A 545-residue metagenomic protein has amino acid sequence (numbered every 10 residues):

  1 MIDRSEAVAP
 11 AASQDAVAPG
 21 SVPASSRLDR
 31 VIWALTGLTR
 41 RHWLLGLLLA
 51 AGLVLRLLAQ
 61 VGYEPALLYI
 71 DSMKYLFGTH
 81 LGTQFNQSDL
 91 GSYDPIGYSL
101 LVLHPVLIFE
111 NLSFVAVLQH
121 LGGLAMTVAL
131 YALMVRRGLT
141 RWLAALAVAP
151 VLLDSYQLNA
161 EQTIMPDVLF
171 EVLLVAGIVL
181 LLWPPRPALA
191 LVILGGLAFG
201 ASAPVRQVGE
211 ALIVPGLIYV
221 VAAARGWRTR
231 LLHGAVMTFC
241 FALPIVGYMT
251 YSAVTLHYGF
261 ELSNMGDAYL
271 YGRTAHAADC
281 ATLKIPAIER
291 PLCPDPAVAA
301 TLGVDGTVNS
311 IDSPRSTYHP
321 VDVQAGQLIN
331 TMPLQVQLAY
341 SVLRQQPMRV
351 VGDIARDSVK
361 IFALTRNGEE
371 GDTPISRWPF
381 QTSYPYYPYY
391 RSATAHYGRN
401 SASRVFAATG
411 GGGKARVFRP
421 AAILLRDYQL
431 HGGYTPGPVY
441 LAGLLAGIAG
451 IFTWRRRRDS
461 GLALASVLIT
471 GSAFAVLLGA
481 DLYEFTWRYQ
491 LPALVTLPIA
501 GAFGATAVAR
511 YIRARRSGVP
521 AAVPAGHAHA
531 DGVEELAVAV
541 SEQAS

Functional and structural regions predicted by a protein language model:
R40-L67, L153, F241-S252: Transmembrane signal-anchor helices characteristic of membrane glycosylation enzymes that use polyprenol
R40-W43, S113-F114, D353-I469: Membrane-interface anchor segments at the N-terminal boundary of transmembrane helices in multi-pass membrane enzymes
G62-L76, S88-L101, F109-E110, E261-L262: Extracytoplasmic catalytic/substrate-binding loops of multi-pass membrane glycan-assembly enzymes
L67-Y69, K74, G234-L334, S341 (+2 more regions): Juxtamembrane membrane-water interface segments immediately following transmembrane helices in multi-pass
I70, Y93, V115-G122, A149-L181 (+3 more regions): Multi-pass, polyprenyl lipid-linked donor-dependent membrane glycosyltransferases
Y98, V102-F109, V115-A129, F170-L173 (+2 more regions): Transmembrane alpha-helices of multi-pass, membrane-embedded glycan-processing enzymes that use lipid-linked
L130-L153, E171-V172, R186-I193, V467: Transmembrane-helix signature of polytopic, membrane-embedded enzymes that assemble or transfer cell-envelope glycans
G177-V192, V220-A224: Membrane-interface transmembrane helices that cradle and orient dolichyl/undecaprenyl
